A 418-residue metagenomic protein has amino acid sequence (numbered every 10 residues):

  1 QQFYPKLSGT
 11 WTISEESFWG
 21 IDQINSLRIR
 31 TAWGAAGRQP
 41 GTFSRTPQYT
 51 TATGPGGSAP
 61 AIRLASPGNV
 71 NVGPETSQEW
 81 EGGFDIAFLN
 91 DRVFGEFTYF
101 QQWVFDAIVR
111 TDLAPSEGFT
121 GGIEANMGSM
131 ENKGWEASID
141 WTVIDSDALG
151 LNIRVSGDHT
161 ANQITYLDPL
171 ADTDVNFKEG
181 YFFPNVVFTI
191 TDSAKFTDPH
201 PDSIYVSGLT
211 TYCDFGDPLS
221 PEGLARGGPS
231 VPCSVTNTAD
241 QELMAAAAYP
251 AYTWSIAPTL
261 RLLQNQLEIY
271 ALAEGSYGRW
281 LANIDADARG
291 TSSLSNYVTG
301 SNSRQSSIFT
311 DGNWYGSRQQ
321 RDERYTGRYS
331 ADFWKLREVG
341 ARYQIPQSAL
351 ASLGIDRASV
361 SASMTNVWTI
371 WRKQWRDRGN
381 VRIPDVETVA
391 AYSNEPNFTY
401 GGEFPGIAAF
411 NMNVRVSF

Functional and structural regions predicted by a protein language model:
P5, N25-T31, G82, V93-G95 (+7 more regions): Transmembrane beta-strands of outer-membrane beta-barrel proteins
I13-E15, W33-G37, N90, Y99-F105 (+8 more regions): Transmembrane beta-strands of outer-membrane beta-barrel pores
S14-L27, L89-R92, I144-L151, I164-P169 (+5 more regions): Short loop/turn motifs that connect adjacent beta-strands in outer-membrane beta-barrel proteins
S17-T76, F94-M130, D168, D174 (+2 more regions): Solvent-exposed loop/turn elements at secondary-structure boundaries
T46-Q48, T53-G95, I123-S146, F183 (+3 more regions): Outer-membrane beta-barrel signature, preferentially recognizing the C-terminal barrel domain of Gram-negative
E124-G134, V175-D202, V298-R304, F309 (+2 more regions): C-terminal beta-signal and terminal closure region of outer-membrane beta-barrel proteins
A125-G128, T142-A248, T365-R376: Conserved small-residue
S276-S359, S363-T365, N380: Extracytoplasmic gating/loop element in the C-terminal half of outer-membrane beta-barrel translocons and assembly
